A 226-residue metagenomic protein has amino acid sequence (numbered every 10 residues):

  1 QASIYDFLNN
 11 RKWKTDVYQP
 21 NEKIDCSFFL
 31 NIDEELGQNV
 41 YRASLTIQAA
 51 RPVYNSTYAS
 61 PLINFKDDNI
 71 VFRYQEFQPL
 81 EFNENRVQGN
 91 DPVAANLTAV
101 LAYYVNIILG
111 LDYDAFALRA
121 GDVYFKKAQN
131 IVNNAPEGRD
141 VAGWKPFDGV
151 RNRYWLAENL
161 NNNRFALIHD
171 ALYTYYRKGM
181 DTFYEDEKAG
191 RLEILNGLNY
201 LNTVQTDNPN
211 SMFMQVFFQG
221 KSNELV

Functional and structural regions predicted by a protein language model:
Q1-R42, V53-N55: Start-of-domain marker
F28-N31, Q129-P136, V226: Short, mixed-charge aromatic SLiMs
G37-E158: Acidic/His-rich structured neighborhood in mature extracellular/periplasmic domains
Q38, A94-T98, A102, E187 (+2 more regions): Solvent-exposed, acidic/flexible segments
L109, F116-M214: Flexible, glycine-rich surface segments
F217-V226: Hydrophilic extracytoplasmic domains
